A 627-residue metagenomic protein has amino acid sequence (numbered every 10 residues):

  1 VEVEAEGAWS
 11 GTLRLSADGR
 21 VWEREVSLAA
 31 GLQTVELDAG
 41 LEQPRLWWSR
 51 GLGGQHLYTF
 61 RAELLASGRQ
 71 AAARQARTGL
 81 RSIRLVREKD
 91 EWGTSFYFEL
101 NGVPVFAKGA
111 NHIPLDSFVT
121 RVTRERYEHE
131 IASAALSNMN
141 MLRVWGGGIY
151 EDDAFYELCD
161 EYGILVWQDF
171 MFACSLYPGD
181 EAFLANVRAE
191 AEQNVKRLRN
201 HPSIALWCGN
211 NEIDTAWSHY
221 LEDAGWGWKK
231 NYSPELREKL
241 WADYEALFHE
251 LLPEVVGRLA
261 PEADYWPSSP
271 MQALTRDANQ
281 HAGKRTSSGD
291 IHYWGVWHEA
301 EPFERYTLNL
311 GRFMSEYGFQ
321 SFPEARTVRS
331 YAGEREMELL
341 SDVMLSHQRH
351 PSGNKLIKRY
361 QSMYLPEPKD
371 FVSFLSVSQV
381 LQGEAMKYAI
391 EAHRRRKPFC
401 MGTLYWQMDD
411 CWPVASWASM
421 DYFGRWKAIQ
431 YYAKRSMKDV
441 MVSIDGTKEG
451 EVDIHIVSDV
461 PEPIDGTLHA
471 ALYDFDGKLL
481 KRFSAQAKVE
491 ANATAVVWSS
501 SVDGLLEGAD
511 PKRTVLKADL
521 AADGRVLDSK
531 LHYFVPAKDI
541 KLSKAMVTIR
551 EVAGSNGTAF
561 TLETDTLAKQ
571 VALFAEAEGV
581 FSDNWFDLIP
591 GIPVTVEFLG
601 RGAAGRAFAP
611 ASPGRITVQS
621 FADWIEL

Functional and structural regions predicted by a protein language model:
V1-M141, G283, R395-R396, C400 (+2 more regions): Secreted/periplasmic carbohydrate-active enzymes, especially glycoside hydrolases
P44-R45, R69-S175, F183-L206, L345-G383: Active-site-adjacent substrate/metal-binding segments within catalytic domains of carbohydrate-active enzymes
S82, H112-P114, G146, N211 (+3 more regions): Residues that line or immediately flank small-molecule/substrate-binding pockets and catalytic motifs
V86, P114-S117, I149-D152, A173-L176 (+8 more regions): Flexible loop/turn segments at secondary-structure boundaries
I131, V195, P253, Q379 (+4 more regions): Generic hydrophobic alpha-helical scaffold/packing signal
Y156-L158, E181-A182, L221-A224, Q280-A282 (+3 more regions): Short, glycine/charged-enriched secondary-structure capping and boundary segments
E161, Y177-T275, F423-G424: Active-site neighborhood of glycoside hydrolase catalytic domains
W207, D214, L247, L251-I464: Substrate-binding clefts and catalytic carboxylate motifs of secreted carbohydrate-active enzymes
